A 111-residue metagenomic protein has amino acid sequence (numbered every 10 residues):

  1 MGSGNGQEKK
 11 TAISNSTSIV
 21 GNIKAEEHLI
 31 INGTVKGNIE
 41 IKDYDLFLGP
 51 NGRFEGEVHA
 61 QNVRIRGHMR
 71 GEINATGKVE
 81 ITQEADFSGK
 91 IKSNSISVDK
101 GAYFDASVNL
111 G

Functional and structural regions predicted by a protein language model:
M1-G6: Terminal amphipathic alpha-helical/low-complexity segments used for targeting or macromolecular assembly
K10, S16, N22, H28 (+14 more regions): Detector for repetitive beta-architecture
